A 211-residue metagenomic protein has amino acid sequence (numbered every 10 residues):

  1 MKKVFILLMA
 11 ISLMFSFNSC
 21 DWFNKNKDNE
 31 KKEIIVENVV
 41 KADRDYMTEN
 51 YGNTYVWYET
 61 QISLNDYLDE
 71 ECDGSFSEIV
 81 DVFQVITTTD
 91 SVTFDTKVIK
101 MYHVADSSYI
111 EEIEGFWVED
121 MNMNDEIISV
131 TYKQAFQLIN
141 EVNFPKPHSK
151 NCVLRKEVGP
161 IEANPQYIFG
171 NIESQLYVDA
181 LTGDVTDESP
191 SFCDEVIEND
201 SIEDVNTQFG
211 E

Functional and structural regions predicted by a protein language model:
M1-V4: Positively charged n-region of N-terminal signal peptides that target proteins for export
I6-L8: Small-residue packing motifs within transmembrane alpha-helices
I11-S12: Repetitive helical segments and hydrophobic/amphipathic motifs
F15-S19: C-terminal motif of bacterial Sec signal peptides marking the signal peptidase cleavage site
C20-E211: Long, terminal "pre-/pro-" and other extracytoplasmic accessory regions that lie outside the mature folded/catalytic
